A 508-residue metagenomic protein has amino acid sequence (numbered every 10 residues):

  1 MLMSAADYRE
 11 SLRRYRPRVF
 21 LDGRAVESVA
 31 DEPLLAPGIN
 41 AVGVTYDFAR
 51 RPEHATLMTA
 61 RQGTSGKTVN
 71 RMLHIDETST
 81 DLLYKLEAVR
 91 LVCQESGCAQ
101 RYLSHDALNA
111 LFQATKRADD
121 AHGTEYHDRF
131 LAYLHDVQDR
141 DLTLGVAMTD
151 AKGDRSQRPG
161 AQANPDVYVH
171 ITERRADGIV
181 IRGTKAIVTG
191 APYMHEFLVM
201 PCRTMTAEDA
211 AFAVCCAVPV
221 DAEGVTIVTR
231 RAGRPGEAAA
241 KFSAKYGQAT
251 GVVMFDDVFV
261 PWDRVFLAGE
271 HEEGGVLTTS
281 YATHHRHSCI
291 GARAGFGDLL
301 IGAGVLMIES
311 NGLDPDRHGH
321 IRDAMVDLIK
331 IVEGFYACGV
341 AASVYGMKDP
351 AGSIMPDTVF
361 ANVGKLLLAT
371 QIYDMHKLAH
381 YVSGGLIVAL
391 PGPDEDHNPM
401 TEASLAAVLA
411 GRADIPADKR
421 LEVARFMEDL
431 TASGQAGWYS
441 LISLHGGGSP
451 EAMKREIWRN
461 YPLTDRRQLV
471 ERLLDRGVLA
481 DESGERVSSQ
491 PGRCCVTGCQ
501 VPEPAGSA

Functional and structural regions predicted by a protein language model:
M1-Y46: N-terminal-proximal low-complexity accessory segments that begin disordered and transition into the first
G23, I181-G183, F255, M325: Buried hydrophobic positions in well-ordered alpha/beta secondary-structure cores of metabolic enzymes
D47-L144, E196: Internal helix-loop-helix
T115-R182: Gly/Pro-rich turn-and-neighbor structural signature
T184, V188-P235: A short core secondary-structure module
G236-E333: Glycine-rich beta->alpha junctions and the first turn(s) of the following alpha-helix
F296-L299, L306-D374: Long, well-ordered mid-to-C-terminal structural blocks that present hydrophobic/aromatic surfaces
V359-C494, G498: Alpha-helix capping/hinge segments and adjacent helical runs
